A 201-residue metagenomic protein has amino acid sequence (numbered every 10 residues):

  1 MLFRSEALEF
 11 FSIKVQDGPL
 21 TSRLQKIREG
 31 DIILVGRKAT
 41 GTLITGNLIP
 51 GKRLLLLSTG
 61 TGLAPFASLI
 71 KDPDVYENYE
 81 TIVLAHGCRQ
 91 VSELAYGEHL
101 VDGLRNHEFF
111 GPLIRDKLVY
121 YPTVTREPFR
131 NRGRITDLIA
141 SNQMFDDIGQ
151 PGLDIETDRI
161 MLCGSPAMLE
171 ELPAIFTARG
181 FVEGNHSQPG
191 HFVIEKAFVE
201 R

Functional and structural regions predicted by a protein language model:
M1-E29: Ferredoxin-reductase
L2, T59-A64: Ser/Thr-glycine-rich phosphate-binding loops at phosphate-binding pockets of nucleotides, nucleotide cofactors
T40-I49: Short, Lys/Arg- and Gly-enriched loop/turn segments at beta-strand edges
L54-L57, M161: Conserved beta-strand elements of the Class I
P65-E77: Histidine-anchored nucleotide/phosphate-binding helix
A85, S92-R201: Reductase modules of NAD(P)H-dependent flavoproteins
